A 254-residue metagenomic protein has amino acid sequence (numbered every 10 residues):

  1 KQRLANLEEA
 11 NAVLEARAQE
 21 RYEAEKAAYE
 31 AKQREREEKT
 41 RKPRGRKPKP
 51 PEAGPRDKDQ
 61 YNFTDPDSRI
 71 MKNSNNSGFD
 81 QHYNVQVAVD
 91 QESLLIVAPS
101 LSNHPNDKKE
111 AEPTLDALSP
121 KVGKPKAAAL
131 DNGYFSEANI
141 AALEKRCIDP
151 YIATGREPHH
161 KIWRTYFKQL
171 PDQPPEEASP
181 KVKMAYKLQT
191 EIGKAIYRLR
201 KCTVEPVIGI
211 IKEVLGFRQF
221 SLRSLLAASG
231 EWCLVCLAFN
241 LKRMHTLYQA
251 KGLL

Functional and structural regions predicted by a protein language model:
K1-L254: Anion-binding and metal-coordination hotspots
